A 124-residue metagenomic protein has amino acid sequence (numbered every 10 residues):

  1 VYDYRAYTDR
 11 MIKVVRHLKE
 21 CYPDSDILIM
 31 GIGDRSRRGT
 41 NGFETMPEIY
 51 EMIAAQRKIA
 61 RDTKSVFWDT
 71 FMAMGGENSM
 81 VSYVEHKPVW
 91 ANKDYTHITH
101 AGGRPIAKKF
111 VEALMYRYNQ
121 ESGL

Functional and structural regions predicted by a protein language model:
V1-A6, D34-R35: Oxyanion-hole/transition-state-stabilizing segment in secreted/luminal serine hydrolases and related acyltransferases
R10-V14, I106-K109: Well-ordered alpha-helical segments embedded in enzymatic catalytic cores
M11-R16, I53, R57: Generic structural signal for well-ordered alpha-helices, preferentially at hydrophobic/aromatic core positions
V14, L18-Y22, A113-Y118: Active-site neighborhood of glycoside hydrolase catalytic domains
Y22-I27, D62-V66: Loop/turn elements at helix/coil->beta-strand transitions in domains of secreted/extracellular proteins
M30-G31: Alpha/beta-hydrolase-fold catalytic nucleophile elbow
D34-L124: Catalytic His-Asp segment of secreted/periplasmic serine-dependent ester chemistry enzymes
